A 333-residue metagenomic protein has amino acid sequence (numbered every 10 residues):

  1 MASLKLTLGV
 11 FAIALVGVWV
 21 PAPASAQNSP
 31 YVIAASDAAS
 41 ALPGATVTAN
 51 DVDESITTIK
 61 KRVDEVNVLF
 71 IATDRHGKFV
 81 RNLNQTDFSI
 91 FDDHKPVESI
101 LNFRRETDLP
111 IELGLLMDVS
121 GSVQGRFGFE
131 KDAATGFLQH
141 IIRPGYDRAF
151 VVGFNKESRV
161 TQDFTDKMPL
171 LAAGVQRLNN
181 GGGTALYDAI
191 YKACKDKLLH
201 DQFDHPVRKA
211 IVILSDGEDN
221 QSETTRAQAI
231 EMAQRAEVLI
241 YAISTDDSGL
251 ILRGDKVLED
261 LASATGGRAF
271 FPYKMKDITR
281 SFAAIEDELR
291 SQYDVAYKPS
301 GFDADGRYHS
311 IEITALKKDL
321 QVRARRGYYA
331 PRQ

Functional and structural regions predicted by a protein language model:
M1-L6: Positively charged n-region of N-terminal signal peptides that target proteins for export
G9-W19: Bacterial N-terminal signal peptides
W19-A26: Sec/Tat signal peptide C-region and signal peptidase I cleavage site
A26-Q333: Scaffold/interface architecture of coatomer-like assemblies
